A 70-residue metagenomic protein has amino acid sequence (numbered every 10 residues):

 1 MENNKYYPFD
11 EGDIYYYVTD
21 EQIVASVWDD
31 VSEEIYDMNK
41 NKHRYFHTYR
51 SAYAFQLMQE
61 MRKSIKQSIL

Functional and structural regions predicted by a protein language model:
M1-F9: Negatively charged, low-complexity tracts enriched in Asp/Glu with abundant Ser/Thr
P8-N41: Short aromatic-glycine-(Arg/Gly/Cys) micro-motifs in beta-strand/loop hairpins
F9-Y16, M61-L70: Disulfide-bonded cysteine-rich modules in secreted/extracellular proteins, activating on the conserved Cys frameworks
E34-K66: A short, charged, amphipathic alpha-helix used as a generic interaction element across diverse proteins
